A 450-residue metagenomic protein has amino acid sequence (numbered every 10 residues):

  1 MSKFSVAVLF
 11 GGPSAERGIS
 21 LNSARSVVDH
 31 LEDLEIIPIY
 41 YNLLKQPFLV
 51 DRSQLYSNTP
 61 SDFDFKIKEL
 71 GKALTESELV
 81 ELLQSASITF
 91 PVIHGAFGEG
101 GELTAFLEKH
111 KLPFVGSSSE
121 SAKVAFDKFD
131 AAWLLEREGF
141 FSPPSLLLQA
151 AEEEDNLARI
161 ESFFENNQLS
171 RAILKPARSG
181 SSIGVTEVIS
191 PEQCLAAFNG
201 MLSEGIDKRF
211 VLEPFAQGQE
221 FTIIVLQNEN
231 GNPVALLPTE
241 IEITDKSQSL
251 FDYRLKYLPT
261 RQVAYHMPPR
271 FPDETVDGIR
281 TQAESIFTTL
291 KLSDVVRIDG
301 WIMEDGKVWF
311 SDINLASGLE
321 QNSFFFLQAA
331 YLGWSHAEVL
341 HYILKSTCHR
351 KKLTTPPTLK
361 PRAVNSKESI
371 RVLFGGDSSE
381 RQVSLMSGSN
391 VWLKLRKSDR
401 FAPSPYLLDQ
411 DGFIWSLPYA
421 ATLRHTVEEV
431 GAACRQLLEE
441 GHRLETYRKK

Functional and structural regions predicted by a protein language model:
M1-E120, V124-F126, D130, Q149-R159 (+2 more regions): ATP-binding N-terminal substructure of ATP-dependent carboxylate-amine bond-forming enzymes
S2-F10, S14-A15, N22, L79-L83 (+4 more regions): Active-site nucleotide/adenylate-binding loops and adjacent lid/helix of ATP-dependent enzymes
A105-F114, S190-L195, Y331-L332: A glycine- and small-aliphatic-rich helix-loop capping segment at beta-alpha/alpha-beta transitions that lines
K111-S117, S142, P233-A235: Short hydrophobic/aromatic-enriched beta-strand-loop microsegments
I189-G278, I302, K307-W309: Phosphate-binding site of ATP-dependent enzymes
P214, V225, F287-Q321, A329: Conserved metal-phosphate-binding beta-hairpin within the catalytic cores of diverse ATP-dependent phosphoryl-transfer
T239-V296, F324-E368: Active-site "cap" helix and flanking loop/linker of ATP-utilizing ligase/carboxylase catalytic domains
